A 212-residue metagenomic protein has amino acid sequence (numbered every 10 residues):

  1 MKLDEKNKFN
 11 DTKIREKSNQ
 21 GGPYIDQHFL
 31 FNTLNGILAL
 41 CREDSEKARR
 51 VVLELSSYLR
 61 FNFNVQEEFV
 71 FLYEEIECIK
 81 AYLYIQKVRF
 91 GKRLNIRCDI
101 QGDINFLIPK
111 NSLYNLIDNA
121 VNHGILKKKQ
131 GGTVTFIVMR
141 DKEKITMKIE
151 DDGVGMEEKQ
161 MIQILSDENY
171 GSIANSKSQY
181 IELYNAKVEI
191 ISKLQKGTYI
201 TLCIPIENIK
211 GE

Functional and structural regions predicted by a protein language model:
M1-I190, Y199-T201: Two-component histidine phosphotransfer core
L194-E212: C-terminal end segment of the histidine kinase catalytic
